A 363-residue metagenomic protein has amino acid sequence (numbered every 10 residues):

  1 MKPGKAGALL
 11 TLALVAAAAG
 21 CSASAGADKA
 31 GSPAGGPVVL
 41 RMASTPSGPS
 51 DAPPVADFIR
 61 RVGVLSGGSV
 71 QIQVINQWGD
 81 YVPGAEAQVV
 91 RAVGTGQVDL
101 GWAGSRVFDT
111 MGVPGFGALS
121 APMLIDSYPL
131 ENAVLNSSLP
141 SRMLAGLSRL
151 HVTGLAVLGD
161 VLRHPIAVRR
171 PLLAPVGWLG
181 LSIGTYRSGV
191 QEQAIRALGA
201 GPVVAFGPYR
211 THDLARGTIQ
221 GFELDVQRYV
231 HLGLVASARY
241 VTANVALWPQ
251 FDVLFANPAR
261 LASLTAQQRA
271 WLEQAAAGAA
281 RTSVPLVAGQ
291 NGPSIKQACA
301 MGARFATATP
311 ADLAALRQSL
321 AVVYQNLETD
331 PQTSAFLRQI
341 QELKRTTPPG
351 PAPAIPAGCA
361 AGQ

Functional and structural regions predicted by a protein language model:
M1, A6-G7, D312, Q332: Non-membrane alpha-helical secondary structure
K2-S24: Secretory targeting and sorting signals
C21-I125, T153-Q363: N-terminal secretory/targeting leader peptides
D126-R149: Short, solvent-exposed loop/beta-turn-alpha elements that line the ligand-binding surface or hinge of extracytoplasmic
